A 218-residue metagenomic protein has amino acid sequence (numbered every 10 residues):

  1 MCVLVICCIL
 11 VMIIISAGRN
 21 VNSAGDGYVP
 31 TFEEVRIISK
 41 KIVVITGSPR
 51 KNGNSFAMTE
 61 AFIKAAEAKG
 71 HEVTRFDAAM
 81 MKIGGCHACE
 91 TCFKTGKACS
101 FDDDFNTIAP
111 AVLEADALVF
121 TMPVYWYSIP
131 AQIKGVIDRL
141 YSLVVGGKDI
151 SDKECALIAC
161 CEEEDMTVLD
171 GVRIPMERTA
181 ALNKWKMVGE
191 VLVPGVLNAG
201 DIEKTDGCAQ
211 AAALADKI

Functional and structural regions predicted by a protein language model:
I6-M12, N22-G146, N198-I218: N-terminal beta1-alpha1-beta2 submodule of the flavodoxin-like/Rossmannoid cofactor-binding fold
T46, A159-E162, P194-G195: Short, histidine-centered active-site or binding-site loop motifs used for metal coordination, general acid-base
E72-F76, W185-V193: Short beta-strand elements in bilobed, periplasmic/extracellular small-molecule ligand-binding domains
A131-Q132, V145-E190: Short, glycine-/small-residue-rich phosphate/pyrophosphate-handling segment
